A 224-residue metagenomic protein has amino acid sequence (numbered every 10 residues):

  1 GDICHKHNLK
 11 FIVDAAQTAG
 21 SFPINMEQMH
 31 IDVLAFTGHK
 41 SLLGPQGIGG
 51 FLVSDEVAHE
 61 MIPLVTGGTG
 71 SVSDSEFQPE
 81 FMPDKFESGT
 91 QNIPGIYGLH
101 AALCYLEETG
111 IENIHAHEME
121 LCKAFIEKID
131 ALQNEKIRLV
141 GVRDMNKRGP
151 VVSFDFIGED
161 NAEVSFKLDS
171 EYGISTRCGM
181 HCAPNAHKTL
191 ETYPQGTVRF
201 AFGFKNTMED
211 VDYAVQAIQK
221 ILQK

Functional and structural regions predicted by a protein language model:
G1-K224: Pyridoxal 5′-phosphate
